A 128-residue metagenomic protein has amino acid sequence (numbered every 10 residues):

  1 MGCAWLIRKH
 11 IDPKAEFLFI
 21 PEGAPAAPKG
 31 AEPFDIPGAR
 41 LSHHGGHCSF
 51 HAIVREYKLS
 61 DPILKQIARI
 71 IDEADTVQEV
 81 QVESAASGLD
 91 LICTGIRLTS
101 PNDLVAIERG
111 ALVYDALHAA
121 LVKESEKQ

Functional and structural regions predicted by a protein language model:
M1-Q81: Polyanion-binding interface signature
E56-Q128: A charged, amphipathic interaction segment
